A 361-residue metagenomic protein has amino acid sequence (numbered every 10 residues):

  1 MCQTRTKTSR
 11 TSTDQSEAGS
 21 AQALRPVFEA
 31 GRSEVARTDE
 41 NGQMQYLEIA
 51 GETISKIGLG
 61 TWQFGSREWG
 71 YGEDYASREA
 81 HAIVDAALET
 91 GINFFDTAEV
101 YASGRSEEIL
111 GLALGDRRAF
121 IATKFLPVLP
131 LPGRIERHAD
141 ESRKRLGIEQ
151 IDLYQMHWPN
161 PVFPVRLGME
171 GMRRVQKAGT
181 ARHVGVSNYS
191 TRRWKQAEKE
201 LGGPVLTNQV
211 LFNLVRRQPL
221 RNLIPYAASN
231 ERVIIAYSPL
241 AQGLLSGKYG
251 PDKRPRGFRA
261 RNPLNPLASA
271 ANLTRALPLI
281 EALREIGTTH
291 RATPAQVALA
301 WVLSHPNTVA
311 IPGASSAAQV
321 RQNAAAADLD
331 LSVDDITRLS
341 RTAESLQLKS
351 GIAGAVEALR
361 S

Functional and structural regions predicted by a protein language model:
C2-R5, R10, D14-G19, L24-A119: N-terminal binding-site loop/beta-alpha segment at the start of enzyme catalytic domains that lines or forms
R5, L24-M44, H81, S229 (+3 more regions): Terminal-tail/helix-coil boundary detector
S55, N93, E149-D152, R182 (+3 more regions): Short acidic/polar active-site loop segments enriched in Thr and Asp
L59, F95, L110, I121 (+10 more regions): Conserved, mostly hydrophobic/aromatic
Q63, E99-Y101, F125-L129, H157-N160 (+4 more regions): Active-site-proximal loop/turn and secondary-structure-junction residues that shape catalytic pockets, frequently
R67, G72-Y75, D85, L129-R221 (+1 more regions): Glycine/proline-rich, positively charged, aromatic-decorated active-site loop/lid region on the catalytic face
P219-G257, T293: Aromatic-lined glycan-binding groove of carbohydrate-active enzymes
